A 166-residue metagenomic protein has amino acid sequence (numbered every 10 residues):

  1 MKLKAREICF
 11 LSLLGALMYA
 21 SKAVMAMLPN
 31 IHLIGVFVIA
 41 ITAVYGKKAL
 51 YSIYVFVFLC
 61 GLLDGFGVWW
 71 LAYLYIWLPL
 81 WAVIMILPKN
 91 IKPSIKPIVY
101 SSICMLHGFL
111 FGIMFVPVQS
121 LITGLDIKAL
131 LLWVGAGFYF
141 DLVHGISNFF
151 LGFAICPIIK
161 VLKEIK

Functional and structural regions predicted by a protein language model:
M1-V44, K48-S52: Hydrophobic transmembrane alpha-helices
C9, L13, L17, Y51 (+4 more regions): Alpha-helical membrane-protein architecture signal
Y19-H32, V55-N90: Interfacial aromatic-anchored transmembrane helix boundaries in multi-pass membrane proteins
F37, P79, V83, M114 (+1 more regions): Hydrophobic/aromatic residues in alpha-helical transmembrane segments
A43-G46, V83-K92, P157-E164: Structural signal for the C-terminal ends of transmembrane alpha-helices and the immediately following loop
K48, I53-V55, Y73-A82, V143 (+2 more regions): Core segments of alpha-helical transmembrane spans in multipass integral membrane proteins
W70-L74, S94-K166: Membrane-embedded alpha-helical hairpins and interfacial helices in multi-pass inner-membrane proteins
